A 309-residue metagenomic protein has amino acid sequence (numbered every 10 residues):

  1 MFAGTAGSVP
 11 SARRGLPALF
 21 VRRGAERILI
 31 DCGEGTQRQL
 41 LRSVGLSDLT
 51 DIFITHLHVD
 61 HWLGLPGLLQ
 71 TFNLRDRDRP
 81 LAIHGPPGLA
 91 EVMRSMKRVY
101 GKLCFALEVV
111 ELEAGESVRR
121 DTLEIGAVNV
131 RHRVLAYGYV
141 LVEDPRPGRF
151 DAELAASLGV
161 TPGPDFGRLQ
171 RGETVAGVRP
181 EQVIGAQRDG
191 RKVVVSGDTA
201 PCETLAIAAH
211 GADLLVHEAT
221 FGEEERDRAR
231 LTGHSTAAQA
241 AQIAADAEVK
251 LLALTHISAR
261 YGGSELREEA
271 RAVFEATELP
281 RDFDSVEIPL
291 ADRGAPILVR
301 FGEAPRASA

Functional and structural regions predicted by a protein language model:
M1-G45, D78-P80, Y139-L141, G148 (+2 more regions): Conserved beta-strand hairpin/beta-sheet module of binuclear metal-dependent hydrolase folds, prominently
P10-A12, D121-A208, L214-V216: Active-site-proximal loop/helix segment associated with metal-binding centers of metalloenzymes
E26, E34-H84, A106-E113: Active-site metal-binding motif and surrounding structural segment of the metallo-beta-lactamase
I30-G33, T50-L57, P86, V194-T199 (+3 more regions): Active-site neighborhood of phospho(di)ester-bond hydrolases with catalytic His/Asp-centered motifs
G64-F72, M93, G262-R271: Metal-dependent catalytic neighborhoods of phosphoester/phosphodiester hydrolases
G88-Y100, V109-A114: A gly/proline- and charged-residue-enriched helix-loop-helix capping module
A106-V109, I125, T277: Generic structural signal for residues in well-ordered beta-strands
A114-G115, C202-A309: Binuclear metal-ion centers of metallo-dependent hydrolases, dominated by the metallo-beta-lactamase
